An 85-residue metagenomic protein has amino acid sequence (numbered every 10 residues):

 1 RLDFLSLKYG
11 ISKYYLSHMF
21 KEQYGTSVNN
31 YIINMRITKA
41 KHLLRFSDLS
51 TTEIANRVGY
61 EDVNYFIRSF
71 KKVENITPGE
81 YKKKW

Functional and structural regions predicted by a protein language model:
R1-F4, H42: Acidic/proline-rich low-complexity IDRs
D3-S12, L16, F20, I54-E61 (+2 more regions): Append "Primarily bacterial transcriptional regulators
E22-I67, K83-W85: Terminal helix-turn-helix DNA-binding modules in bacterial transcription factors
